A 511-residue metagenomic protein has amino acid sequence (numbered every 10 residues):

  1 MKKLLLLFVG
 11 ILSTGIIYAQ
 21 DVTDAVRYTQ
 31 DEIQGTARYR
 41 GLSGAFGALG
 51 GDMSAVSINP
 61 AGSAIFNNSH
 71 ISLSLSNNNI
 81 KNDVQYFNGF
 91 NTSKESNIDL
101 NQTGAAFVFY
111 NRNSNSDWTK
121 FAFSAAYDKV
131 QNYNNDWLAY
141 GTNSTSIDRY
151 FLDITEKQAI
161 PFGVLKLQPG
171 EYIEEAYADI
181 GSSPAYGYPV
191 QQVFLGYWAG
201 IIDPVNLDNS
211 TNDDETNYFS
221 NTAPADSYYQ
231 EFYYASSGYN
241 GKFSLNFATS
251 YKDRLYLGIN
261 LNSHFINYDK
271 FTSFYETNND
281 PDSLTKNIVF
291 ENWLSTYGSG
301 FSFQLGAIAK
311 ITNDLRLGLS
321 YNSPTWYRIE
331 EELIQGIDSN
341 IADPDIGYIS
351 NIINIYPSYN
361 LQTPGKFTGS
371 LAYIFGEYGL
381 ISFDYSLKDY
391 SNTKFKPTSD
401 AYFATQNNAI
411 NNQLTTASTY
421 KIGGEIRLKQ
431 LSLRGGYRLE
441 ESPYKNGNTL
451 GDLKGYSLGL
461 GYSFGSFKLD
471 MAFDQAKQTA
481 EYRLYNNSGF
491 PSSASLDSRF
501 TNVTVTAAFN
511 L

Functional and structural regions predicted by a protein language model:
M1-L4: Positively charged n-region of N-terminal signal peptides that target proteins for export
G10-I11, N67: Short, linear, compositionally biased motifs with a strong N-terminal bias
Q20-Q34, Y39, V108-L511: Outer-membrane beta-barrel porins/channels
D21-F46, S63-K81: Transmembrane beta-strand segments of Gram-negative outer membrane beta-barrel proteins
R40-A55, Q230-S236: Asp/Glu-centered strand-loop micro-motifs enriched in Gly/Pro and often flanked by an aromatic residue
L49-I58, A64-W137, T142-N143, G241: Outer-membrane beta-barrel translocator/receptor signature
